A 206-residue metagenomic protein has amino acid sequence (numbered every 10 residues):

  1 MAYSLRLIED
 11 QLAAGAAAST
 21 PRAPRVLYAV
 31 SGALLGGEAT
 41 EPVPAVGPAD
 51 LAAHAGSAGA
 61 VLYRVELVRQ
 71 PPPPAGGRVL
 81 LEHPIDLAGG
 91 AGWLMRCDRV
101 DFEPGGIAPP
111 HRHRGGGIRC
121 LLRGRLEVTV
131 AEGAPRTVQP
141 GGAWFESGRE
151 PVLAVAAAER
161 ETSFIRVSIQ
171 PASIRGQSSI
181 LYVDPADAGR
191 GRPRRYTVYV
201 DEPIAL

Functional and structural regions predicted by a protein language model:
M1-R25, V30, V65-V68, A75-G106 (+1 more regions): A short glycine-rich, His/Asp/Glu-containing loop-to-beta-strand
E9-A13, V26-G56, F102, V130-P151: Short acidic-glycine-tyrosine-enriched beta hairpin
A17-P21, A108-H113, V130, V155-A157: Short histidine-centered beta-strand/loop micro-motifs that create catalytic or ligand/metal-coordination sites
R22, P48-R78, G148-Q177: Ligand-binding loop in jelly-roll beta-barrel domains
R22-G36, H113-V128, F164-P171: Short, conserved beta-strand element in jelly-roll/cupin
P84, G141-A143, P185-R190: Short amphipathic alpha-helical linker/capping segments at the junctions of internal repeats and modular domains
R96-A143: A contiguous binding-surface segment within folded domains or other stable secondary-structure elements
R175-L206: Acidic/histidine-enriched, glycine/proline-rich intrinsically disordered or flexible terminal extensions
